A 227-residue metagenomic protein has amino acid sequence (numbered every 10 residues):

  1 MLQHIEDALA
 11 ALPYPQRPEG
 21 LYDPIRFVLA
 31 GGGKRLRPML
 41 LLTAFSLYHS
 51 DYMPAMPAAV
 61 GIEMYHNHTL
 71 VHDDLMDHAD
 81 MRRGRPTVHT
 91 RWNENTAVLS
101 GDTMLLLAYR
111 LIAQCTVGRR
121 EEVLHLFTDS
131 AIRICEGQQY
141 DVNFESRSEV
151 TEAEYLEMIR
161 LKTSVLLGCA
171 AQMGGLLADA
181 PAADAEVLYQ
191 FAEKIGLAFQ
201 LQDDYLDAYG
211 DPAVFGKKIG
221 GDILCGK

Functional and structural regions predicted by a protein language model:
M1-P13: N-terminal amphipathic/basic leader segments beginning at the initiator methionine
Y14-K227: Mg2+-dependent prenyl diphosphate-binding active-site environment of isoprenoid biosynthetic enzymes
